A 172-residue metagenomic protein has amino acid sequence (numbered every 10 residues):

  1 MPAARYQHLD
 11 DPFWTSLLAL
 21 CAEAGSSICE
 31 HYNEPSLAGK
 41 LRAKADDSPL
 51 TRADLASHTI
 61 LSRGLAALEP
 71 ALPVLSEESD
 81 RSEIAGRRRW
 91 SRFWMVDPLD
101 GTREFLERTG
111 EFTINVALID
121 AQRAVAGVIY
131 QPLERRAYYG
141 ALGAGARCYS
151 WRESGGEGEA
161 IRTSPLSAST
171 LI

Functional and structural regions predicted by a protein language model:
M1-L99: N-terminal subdomain of lithium-sensitive/metallo-dependent phosphomonoesterases centered on the IMPase/IPPase/PAP
H31, E104, Y149: Residues that scaffold the ATP/ADP-binding catalytic core of kinase and kinase-like folds
G39, S48, R103-E104, G110 (+2 more regions): Flexible, active-site-adjacent loop/turn segments at secondary-structure boundaries
S62, A85, F105-R108, F112 (+1 more regions): Short, function-defining helix-loop hinge/capping sites that tune catalysis or transport
A67, G86, G110-T113, A144: Residues in and immediately flanking transmembrane alpha helices
W90-E134: Glycine-rich active-site/cofactor-binding loop and its immediate structural neighborhood
V116-I172: Acidic beta-strand-loop-alpha-helix segment within the catalytic core of divalent metal-dependent phosphate-processing
